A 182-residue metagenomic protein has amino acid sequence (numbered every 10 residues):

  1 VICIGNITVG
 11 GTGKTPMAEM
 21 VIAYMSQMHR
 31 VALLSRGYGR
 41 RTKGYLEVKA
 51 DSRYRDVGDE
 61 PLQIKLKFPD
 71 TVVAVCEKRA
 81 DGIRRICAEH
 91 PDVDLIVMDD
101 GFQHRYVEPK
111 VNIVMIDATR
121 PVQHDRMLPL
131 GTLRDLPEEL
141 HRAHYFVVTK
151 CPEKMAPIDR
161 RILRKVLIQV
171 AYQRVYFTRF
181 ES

Functional and structural regions predicted by a protein language model:
V1-A50, P152-E153: Walker A (P-loop) phosphate-binding motif
N6, A118, F180: Active-site donor-binding loop signature of nucleotide-sugar glycosyltransferases
R30-A32, N112, V175: Hydrophobic anchor at the start of a short beta-strand that flanks the dinucleotide cofactor-binding loop
L33, V73-V75, F177: A structural preference for short, hydrophobic beta-strand core positions in alpha/beta folds
G37-A171: Phosphate/Mg2+-binding loops and adjacent switch elements in nucleotide/diphosphate-handling enzyme cores
V175-S182: Beta-strand-loop-alpha "switch" segments that mediate conformational coupling across diverse proteins
